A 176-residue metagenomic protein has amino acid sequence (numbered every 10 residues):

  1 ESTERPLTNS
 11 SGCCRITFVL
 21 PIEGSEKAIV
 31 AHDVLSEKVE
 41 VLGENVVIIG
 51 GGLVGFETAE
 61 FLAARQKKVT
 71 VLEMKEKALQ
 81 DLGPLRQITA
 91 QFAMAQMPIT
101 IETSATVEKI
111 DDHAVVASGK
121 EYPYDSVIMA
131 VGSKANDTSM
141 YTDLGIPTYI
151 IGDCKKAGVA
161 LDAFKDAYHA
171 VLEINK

Functional and structural regions predicted by a protein language model:
E1, A95-K109: A conserved beta-strand/loop element that lines the FAD pocket in flavoprotein oxidoreductases
E1-P6, G12-L82, A117-K176: Rossmann-like dinucleotide/flavin-binding elements
R65, F92-M97: Short helix-loop-beta junction
Q87-A90, A167-H169: Short, hinge-like loop/turn segments at secondary-structure boundaries
A90-F92, V127: Acidic, Ser/Thr-rich peripheral helices and adjacent loops at domain boundaries
E102, V116-A117: A general beta-strand register signal
D111-A114: Short, hydrophobic/aromatic-rich segments at coil-to-beta transitions
